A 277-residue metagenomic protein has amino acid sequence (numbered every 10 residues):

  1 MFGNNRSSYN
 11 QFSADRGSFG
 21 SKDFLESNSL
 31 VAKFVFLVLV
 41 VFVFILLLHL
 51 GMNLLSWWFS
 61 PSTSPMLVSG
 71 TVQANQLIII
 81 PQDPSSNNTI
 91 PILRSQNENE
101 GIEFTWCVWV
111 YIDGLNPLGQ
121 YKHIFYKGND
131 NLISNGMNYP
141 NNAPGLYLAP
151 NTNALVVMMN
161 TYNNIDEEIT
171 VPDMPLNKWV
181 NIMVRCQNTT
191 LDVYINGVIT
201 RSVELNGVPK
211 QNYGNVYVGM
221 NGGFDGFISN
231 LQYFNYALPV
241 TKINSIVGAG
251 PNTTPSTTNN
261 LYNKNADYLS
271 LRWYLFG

Functional and structural regions predicted by a protein language model:
M1-G277: Extracellular glycan-associated modules
